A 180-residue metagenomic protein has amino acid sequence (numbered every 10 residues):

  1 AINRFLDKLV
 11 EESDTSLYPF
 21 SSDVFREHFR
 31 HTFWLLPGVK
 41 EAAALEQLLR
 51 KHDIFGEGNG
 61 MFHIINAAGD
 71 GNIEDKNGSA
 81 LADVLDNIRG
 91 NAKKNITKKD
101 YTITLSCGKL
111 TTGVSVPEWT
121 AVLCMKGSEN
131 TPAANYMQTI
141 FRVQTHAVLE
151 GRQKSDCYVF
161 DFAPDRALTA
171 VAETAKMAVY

Functional and structural regions predicted by a protein language model:
A1-S106, N130: Conserved C-terminal RecA-like helicase domain
I65-Y180: Conserved RecA-like P-loop NTPase helicase motor core
